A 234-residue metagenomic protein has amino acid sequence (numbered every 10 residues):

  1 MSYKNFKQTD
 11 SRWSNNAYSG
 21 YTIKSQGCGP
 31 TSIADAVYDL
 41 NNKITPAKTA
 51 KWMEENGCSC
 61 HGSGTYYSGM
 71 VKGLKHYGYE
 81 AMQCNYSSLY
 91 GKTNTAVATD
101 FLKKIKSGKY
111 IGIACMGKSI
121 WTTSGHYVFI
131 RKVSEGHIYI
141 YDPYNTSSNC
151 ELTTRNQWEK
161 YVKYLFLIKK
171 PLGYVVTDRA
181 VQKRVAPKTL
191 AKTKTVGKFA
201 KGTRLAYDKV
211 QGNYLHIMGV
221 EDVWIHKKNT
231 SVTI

Functional and structural regions predicted by a protein language model:
M1-S63, P171-Y174: Active-site-adjacent structural segments surrounding the nucleophilic cysteine of cysteine proteases and isopeptidases
A34-D39, K75-H76, A206: Short glycine/serine- and small hydrophobic-enriched flexible loop segments
K43-K170: Conserved active-site-adjacent core of cysteine acyl-enzyme catalytic domains
Y110, S124-H126, S134, Y161 (+4 more regions): Residues that flank catalytic or metal-binding motifs in active/ligand-binding sites
Q182-P187: Core beta-strand residues in small-molecule sensory/regulatory alpha/beta domains
K188-K194: Short alpha-helix capping/helix-loop boundary micro-motifs
V196-T233: SH3/SH3-like beta-barrel superfamily modules
